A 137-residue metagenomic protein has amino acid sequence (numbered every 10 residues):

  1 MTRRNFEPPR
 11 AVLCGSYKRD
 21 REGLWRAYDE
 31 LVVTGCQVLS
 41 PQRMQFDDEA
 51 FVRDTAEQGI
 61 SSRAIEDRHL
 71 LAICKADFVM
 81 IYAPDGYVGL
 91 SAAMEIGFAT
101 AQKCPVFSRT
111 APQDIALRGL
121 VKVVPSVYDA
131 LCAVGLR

Functional and structural regions predicted by a protein language model:
M1-R137: Conserved catalytic or regulatory cores that recognize and/or transform ribose-phosphate-containing ligands
